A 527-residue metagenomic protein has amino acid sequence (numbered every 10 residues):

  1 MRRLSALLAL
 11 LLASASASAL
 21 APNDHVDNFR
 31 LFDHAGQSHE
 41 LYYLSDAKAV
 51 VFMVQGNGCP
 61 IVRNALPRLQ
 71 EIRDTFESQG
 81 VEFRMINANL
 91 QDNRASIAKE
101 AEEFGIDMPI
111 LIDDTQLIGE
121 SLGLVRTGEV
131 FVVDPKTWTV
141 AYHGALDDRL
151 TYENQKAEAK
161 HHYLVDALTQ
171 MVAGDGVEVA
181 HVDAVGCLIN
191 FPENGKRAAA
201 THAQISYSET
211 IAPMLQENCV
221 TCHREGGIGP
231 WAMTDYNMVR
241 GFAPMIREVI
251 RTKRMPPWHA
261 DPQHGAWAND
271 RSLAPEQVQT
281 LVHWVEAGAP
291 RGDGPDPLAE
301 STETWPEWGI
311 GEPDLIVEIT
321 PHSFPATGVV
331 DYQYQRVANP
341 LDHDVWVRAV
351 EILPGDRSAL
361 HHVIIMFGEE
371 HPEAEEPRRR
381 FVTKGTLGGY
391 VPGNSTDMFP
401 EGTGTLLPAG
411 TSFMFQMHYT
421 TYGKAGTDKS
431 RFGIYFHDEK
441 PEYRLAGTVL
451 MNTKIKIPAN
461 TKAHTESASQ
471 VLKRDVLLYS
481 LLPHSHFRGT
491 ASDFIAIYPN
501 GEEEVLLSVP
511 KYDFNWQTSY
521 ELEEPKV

Functional and structural regions predicted by a protein language model:
S5-S16: Bacterial N-terminal signal peptides
A17-N28, S45, E178-V179, A184-A198: N-proximal helix/coil linker or "cap" segments that precede and/or mark the start of modular domains
F29-V50, A199-E209: A short beta-strand-turn-helix
Y42-R63, L168: Short active-site neighborhood of thiol/selenol oxidoreductases, capturing the structured segment around
R63-F104, L111-S121: Structural microenvironment flanking redox-active thiols in thiol-disulfide oxidoreductases
D114-N190: Thiol/selenol-based redox catalytic cores and closely related redox-interacting motifs
H181-D342, A349, L353, H362 (+1 more regions): Aromatic- and Gly/Pro-enriched helix-to-coil junctions and flexible linker segments
P262-W267, P297-L477, P483-V527: Beta-strand-centric surfaces of beta-sandwich/beta-rich domains
